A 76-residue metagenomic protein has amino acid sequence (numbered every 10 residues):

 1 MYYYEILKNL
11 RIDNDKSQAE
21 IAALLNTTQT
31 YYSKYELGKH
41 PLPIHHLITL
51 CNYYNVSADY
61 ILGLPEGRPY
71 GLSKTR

Functional and structural regions predicted by a protein language model:
Y3, L7, S57-A58: Hydrophobic side chains within well-formed alpha-helices
E5-L24, T49, K74: Short basic helix-loop element that most often maps to the first helix and adjoining turn of HTH DNA-binding modules
L7, I21-A22, Y32-Y35, I61: Conserved hydrophobic/aromatic packing and binding residues within compact polymer-binding modules
L25-P41: Recognition helix of helix-turn-helix/homeodomain-like DNA-binding domains that insert into the DNA major groove
N26, H45-Y60: DNA major-groove recognition helix of helix-turn-helix/homeodomain DNA-binding modules
K34, G38, T49, G67: Alpha-helical DNA-recognition elements
L62-R76: Short, charged recognition helix plus adjacent turn of helix-turn-helix-like nucleic-acid-binding domains
